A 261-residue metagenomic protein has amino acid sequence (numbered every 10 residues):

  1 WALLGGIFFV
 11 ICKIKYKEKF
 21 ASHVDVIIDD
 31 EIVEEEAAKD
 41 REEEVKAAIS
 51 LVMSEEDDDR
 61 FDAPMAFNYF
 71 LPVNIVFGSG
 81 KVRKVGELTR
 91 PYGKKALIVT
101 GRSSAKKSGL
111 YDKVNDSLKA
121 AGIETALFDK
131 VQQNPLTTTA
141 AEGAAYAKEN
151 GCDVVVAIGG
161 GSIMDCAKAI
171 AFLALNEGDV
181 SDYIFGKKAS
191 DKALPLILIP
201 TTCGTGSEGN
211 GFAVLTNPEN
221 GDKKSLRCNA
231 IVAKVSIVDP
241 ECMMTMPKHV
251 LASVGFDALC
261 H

Functional and structural regions predicted by a protein language model:
W1-D58: Terminal cytosolic tails of multi-pass membrane transporters, especially the segment immediately following the final
D59-V154: ATP/NTP phosphate-donor binding region
V76-F77, A126-D129, V156, C166 (+2 more regions): General beta-strand structural signal in soluble alpha/beta enzymes
K113-V114, E142-A144, I163-E177, G209-N210: Short Gly/Thr/Asp-enriched flexible loops that form oxyanion-binding sites at enzyme active sites
A120, Q132, F172-S181: Glycine- (often His-adjacent) and acidic-residue-rich active-site loop that binds/positions the CoA thioester
G151-I170, T201-S207: Glycine/serine-rich anion-binding loops at beta->alpha junctions that coordinate negatively charged ligand groups
L175-H261: A glycine/threonine-rich phosphate-anchoring loop and its flanking beta-alpha core in nucleotide/phosphate-binding
